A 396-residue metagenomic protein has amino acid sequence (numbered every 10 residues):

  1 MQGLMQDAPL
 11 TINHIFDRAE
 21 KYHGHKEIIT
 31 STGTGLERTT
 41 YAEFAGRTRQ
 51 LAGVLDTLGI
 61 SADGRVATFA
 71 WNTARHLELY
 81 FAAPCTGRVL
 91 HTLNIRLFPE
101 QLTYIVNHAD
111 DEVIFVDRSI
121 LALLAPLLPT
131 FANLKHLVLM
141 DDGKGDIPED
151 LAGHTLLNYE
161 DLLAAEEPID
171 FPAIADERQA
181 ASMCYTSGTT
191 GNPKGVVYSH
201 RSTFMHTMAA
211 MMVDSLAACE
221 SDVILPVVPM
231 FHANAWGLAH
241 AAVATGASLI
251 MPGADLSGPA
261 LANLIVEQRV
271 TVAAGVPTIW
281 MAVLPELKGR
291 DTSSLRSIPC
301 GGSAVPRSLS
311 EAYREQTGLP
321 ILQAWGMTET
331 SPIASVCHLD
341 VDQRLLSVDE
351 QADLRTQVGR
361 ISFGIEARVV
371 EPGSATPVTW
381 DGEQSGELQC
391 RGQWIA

Functional and structural regions predicted by a protein language model:
M1-L10, A125, G145-A180: Flexible, low-complexity linker/hinge segments
M1-L58, A62, T86, N133 (+2 more regions): N-lobe entry segment of adenylate-forming
I15, T57-L58, C85-A164: Structural core segment of the AMP-binding/adenylate-forming
I28-T73, L77-F81, F98-T103, T155-D161: Conserved AMP-binding/adenylate-forming core of the ANL superfamily
L55-I60, E166-Q179, M183-L225, G237 (+1 more regions): Conserved adenylate-forming
W71, V116-P126, D142-G143, V228 (+6 more regions): Adenylate-forming
F204-V223, F231-T271, E286: Conserved AMP-binding/adenylation subdomain of ANL enzymes
I298, V305-A324, T328-A396: Conserved AMP-binding/adenylate-forming
